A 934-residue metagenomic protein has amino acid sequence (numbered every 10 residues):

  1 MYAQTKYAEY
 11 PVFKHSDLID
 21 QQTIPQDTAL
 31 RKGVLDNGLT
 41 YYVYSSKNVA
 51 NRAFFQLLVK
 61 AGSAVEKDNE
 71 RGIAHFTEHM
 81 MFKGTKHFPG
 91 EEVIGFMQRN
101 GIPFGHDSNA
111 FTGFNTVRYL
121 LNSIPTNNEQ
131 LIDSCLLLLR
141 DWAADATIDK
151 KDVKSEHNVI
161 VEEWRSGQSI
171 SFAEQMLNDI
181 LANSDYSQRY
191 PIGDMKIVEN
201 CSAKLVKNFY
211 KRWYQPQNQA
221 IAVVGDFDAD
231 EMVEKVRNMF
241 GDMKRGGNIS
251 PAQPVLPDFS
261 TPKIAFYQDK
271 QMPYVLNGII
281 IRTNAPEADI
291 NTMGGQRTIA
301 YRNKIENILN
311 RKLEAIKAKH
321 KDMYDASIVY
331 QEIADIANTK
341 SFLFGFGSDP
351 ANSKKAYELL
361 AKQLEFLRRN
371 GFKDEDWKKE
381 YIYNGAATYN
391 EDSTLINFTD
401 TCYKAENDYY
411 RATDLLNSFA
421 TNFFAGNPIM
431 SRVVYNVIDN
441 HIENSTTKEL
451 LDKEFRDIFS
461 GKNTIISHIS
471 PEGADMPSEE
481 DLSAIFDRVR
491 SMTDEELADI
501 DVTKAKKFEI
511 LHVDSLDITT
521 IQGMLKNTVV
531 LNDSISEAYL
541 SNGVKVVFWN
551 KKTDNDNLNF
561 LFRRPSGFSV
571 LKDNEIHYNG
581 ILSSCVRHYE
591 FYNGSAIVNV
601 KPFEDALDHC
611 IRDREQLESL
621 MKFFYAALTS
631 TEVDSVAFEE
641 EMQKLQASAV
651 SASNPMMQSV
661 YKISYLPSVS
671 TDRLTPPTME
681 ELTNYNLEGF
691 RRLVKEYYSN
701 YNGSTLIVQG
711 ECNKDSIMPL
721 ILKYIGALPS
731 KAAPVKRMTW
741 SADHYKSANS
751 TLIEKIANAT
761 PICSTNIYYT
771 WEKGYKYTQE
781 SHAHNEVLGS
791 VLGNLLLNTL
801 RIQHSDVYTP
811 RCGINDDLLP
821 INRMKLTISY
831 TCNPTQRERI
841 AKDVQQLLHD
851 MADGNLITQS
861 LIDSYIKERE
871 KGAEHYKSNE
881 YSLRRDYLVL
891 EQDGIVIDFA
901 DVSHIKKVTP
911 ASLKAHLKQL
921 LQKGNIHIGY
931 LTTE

Functional and structural regions predicted by a protein language model:
Q4-G95, S134-L137, K207-D322, Y357-E358 (+5 more regions): His/Glu-rich zincin catalytic helix
T5-P11, V34, G95-S250, N277-G278 (+4 more regions): Charge-rich, well-structured scaffold segments of protease-associated domains
